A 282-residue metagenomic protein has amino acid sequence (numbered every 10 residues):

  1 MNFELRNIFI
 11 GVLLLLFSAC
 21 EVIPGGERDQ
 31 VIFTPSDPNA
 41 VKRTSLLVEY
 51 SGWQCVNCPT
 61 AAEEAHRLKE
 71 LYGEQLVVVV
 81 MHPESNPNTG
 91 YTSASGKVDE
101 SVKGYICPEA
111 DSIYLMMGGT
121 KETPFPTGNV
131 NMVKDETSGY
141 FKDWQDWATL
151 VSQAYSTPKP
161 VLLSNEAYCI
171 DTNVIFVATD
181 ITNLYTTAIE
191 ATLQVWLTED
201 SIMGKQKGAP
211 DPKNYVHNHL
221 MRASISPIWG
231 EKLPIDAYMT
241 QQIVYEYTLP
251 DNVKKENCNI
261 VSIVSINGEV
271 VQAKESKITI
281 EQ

Functional and structural regions predicted by a protein language model:
M1-R6, L15-L46, Q282: Bacterial Sec-dependent N-terminal signal peptides
A19, S51-G52, A61, T127 (+1 more regions): Small-side-chain structural scaffolding
V22, N57-T60, E109: Disulfide-rich extracellular modules and peptides
I32-P35, E64-K69, A148-A154: Intrinsically disordered, low-complexity boundary segments flanking structured domains
S36-N88: Local sequence-structure signature of Cys/Sec-based thiol-disulfide redox active-site neighborhoods
V80-Q282: Short, conserved sequence motifs used for protein processing/export or organelle targeting and for catalysis
